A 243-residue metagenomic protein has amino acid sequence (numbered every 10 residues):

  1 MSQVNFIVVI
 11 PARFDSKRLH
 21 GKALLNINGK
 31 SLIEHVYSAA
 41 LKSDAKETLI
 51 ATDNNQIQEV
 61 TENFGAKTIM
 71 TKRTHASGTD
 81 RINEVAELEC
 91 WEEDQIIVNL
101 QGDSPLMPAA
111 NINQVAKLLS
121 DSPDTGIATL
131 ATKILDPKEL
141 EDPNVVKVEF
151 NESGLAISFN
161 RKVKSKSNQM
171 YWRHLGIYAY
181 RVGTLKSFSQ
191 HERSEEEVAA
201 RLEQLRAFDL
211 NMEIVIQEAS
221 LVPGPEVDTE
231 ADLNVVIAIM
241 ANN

Functional and structural regions predicted by a protein language model:
Q3-T52: N-terminal glycine-rich phosphate-binding loop and ensuing alpha1 helix
F14, K72-G78, L221-P223: Short, acidic/turn-prone active-site loops that include or flank metal/cofactor- and phosphate-binding residues
D44, F64-G65, L210: Short, structured coil segments at secondary-structure junctions
A45, E92-D94, S122-T125, M212: Short, high-confidence coil segments that cap the C-terminus of an alpha-helix and link into the following beta-strand
L49, N55-K117: Short phosphate-binding loop-to-helix
M107-E196: Conserved core of the sugar-phosphate nucleotidyltransferase
Y171-N243: Conserved alpha/beta core of the MobA/IspD/sugar-nucleotide pyrophosphorylase nucleotidyltransferase superfamily
